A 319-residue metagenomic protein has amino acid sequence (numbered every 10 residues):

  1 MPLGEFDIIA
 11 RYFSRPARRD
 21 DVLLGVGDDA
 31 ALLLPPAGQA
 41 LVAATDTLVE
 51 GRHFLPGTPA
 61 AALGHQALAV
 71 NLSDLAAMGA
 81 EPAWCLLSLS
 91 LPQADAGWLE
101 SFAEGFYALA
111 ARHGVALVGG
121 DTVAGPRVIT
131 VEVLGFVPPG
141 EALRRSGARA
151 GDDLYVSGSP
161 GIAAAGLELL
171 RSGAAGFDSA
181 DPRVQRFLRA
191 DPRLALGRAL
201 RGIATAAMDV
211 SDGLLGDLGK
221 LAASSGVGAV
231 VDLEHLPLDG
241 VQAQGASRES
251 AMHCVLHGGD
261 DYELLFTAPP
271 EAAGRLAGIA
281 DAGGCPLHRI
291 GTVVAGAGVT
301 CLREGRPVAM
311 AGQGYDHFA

Functional and structural regions predicted by a protein language model:
M1-A62, M78, A83, L87 (+1 more regions): Extreme N-terminal cap/leader segments of soluble proteins
M1-S14, P59, P92-A116, V123-I129 (+3 more regions): Glycine-/charge-enriched secondary-structure boundary and capping motifs
Y12, P35, L41, L48 (+2 more regions): Glycine-rich anion-binding loops of enzyme active sites
L32, N71, G79, L117 (+4 more regions): Residue-level signal for inorganic ion chemistry
L63-L75, G105-F106: Short, well-ordered amphipathic alpha-helical segments that serve as non-catalytic structural scaffolds within diverse
R149, L154-G158, R189-D217: Internal active-site segments that recognize and position negatively charged phosphoryl groups and nucleotide moieties
A164-D181, R201: Short, compositionally biased
G173-D191, Q244: A short, charged helix-loop
